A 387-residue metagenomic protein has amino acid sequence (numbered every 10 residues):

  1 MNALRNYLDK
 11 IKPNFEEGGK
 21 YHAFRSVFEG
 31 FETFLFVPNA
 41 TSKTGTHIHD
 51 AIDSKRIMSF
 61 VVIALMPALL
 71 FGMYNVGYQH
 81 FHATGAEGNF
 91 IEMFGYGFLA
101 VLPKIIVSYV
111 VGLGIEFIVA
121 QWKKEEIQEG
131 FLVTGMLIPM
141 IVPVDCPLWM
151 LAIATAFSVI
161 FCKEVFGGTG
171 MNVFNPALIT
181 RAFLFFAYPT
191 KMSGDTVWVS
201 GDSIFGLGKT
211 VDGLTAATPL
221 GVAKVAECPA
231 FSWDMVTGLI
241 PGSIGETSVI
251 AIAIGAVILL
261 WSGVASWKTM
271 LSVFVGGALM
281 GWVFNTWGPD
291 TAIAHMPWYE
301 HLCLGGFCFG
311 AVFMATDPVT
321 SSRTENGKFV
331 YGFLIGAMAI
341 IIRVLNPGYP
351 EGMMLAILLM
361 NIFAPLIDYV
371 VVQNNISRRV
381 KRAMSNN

Functional and structural regions predicted by a protein language model:
M1-I105: N-terminal signal-anchor module of multipass membrane proteins
S42-I48, G112-K124, I160-G170, I254-S262 (+1 more regions): C-terminal ends of transmembrane helices
F94-V110, D145-A154, M235, L239-V249 (+1 more regions): Structural signature of hydrophobic alpha-helical transmembrane segments
V111-E116, F131-M140, T155-C162, A251-L259 (+3 more regions): Hydrophobic, membrane-inserted alpha-helices
E126-L207: Membrane-interface helix-loop-helix junctions at boundaries between adjacent transmembrane segments
A152, V173-L178, Y299-G305, K328 (+1 more regions): Loop-to-transmembrane alpha-helix initiation sites
G170-A253: Long hydrophobic alpha-helical segments that form multi-pass transmembrane helix bundles in integral membrane proteins
M270-E325: A beta-strand-loop signature enriched in Asp, Gly, Thr, and Trp that corresponds to the sialidase/neuraminidase Asp-box
